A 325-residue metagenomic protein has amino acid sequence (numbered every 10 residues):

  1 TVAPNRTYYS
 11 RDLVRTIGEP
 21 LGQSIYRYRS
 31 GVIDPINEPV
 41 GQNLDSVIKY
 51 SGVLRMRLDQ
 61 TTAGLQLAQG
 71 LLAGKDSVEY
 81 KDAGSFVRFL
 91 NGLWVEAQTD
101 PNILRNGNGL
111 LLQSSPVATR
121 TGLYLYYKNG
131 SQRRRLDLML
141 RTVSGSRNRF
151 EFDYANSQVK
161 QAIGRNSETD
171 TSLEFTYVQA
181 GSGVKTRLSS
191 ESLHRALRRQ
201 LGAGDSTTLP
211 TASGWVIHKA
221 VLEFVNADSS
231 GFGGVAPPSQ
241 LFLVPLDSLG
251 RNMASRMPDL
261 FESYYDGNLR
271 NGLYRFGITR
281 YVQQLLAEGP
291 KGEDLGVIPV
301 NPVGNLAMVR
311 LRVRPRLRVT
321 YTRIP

Functional and structural regions predicted by a protein language model:
T1-P325: Secreted, disulfide-rich extracellular signaling modules
